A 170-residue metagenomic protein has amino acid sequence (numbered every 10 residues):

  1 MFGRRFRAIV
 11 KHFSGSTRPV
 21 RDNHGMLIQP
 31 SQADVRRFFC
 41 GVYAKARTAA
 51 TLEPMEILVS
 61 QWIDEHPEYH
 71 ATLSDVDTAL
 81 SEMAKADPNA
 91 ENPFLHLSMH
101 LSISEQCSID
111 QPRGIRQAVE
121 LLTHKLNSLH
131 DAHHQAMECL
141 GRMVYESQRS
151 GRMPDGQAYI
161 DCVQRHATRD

Functional and structural regions predicted by a protein language model:
I9, D22-N23: Short, positively charged and aromatic/hydrophobic N-terminal segments
G25-E91: Core of compact, soluble alpha-helical bundle domains
F39, V59, I63, S98-I103 (+2 more regions): Short alpha-helical scaffolding segments that buttress acidic/His motifs in well-ordered protein cores
Y69-K125: Heme-based O2/NO sensor domains and their adjacent alpha-helical segments, primarily globin folds but also including
Y145-D170: Glycine-rich, aromatic-bearing surface loops/beta-hairpins
